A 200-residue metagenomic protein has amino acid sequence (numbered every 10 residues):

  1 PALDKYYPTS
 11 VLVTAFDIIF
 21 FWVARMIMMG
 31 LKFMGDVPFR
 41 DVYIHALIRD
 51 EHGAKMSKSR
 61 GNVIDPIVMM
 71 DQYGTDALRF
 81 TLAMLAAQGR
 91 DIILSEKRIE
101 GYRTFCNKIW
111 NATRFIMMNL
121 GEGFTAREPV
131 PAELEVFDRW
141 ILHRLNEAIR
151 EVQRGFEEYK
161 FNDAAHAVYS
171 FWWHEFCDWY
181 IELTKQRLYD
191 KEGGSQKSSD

Functional and structural regions predicted by a protein language model:
P1-R154, W172, T184-D200: Conserved active-site neighborhood of enzyme catalytic/cofactor-binding cores
F156-D163: Short helix-adjacent coil turns
A165, Y169: Aromatic-lined ligand-binding clefts that engage carbohydrates, nucleic acids, or primary amines
